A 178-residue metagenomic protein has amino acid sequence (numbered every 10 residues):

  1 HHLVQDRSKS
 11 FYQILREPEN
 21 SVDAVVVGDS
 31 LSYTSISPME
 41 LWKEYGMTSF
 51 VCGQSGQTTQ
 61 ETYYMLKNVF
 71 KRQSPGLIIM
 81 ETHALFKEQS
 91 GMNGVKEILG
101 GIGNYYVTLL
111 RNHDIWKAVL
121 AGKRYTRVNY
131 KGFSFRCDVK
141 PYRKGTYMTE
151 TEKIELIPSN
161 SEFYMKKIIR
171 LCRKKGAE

Functional and structural regions predicted by a protein language model:
H1-D23: N-terminal secretory targeting modules
H1-D6, S35, F133-V139: Short, compositionally biased "basic patch" segments
H2-Q5, V27-G28, Q54-T58, E155-P158: Short, flexible loop segments at the rims of nucleotide/cofactor-binding pockets, characterized by
K9-Y12, Y64-K67, F163-I168: Alpha-helical scaffolding within the catalytic cores of extracellular/periplasmic polymer-degrading hydrolases
S21-V22, M47-T48, S74-L77, R173-A177: Loop/turn elements at helix/coil->beta-strand transitions in domains of secreted/extracellular proteins
A24-V25, E44-V51, K144-E152: Acidic/histidine-rich, surface-exposed loop or edge segments in extracytoplasmic proteins
V27, L31-R111: Membrane-embedded segments
G91-A177: Secreted/periplasmic serine-hydrolase-like ester/acetyl group-modifying domain
